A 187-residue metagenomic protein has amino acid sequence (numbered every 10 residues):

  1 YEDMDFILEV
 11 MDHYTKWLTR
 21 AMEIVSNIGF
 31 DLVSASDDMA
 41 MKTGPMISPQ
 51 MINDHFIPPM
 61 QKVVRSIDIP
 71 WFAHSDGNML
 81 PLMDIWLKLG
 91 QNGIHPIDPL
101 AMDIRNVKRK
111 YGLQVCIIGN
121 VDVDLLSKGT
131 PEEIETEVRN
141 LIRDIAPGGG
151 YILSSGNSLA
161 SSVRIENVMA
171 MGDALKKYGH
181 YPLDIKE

Functional and structural regions predicted by a protein language model:
Y1-E187: Active-site loop segments of alpha/beta catalytic cores
